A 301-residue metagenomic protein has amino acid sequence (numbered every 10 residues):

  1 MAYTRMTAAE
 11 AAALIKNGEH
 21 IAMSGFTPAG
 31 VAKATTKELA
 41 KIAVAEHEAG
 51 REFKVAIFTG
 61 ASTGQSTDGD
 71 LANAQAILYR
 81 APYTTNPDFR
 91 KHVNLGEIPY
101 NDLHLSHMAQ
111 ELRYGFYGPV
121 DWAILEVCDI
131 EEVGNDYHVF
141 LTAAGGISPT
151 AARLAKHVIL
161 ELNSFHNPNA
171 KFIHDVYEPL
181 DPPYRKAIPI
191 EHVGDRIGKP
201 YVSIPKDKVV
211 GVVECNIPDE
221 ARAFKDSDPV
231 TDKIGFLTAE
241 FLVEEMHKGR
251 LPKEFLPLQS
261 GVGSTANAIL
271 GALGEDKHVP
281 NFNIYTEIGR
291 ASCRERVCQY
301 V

Functional and structural regions predicted by a protein language model:
M1-R296: Conserved alpha/beta enzyme-core scaffold
V297-V301: Hydrophobic alpha-helical segments, chiefly the membrane-spanning helices and signal/signal-anchor peptides
